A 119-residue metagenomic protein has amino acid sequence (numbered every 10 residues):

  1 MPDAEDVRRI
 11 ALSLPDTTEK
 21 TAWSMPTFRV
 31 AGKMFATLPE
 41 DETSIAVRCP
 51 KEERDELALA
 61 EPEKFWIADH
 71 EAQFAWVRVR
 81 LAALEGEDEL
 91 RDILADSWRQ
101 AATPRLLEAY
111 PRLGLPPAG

Functional and structural regions predicted by a protein language model:
M1-G119: Charge-dense, helix-prone N-terminal extensions
